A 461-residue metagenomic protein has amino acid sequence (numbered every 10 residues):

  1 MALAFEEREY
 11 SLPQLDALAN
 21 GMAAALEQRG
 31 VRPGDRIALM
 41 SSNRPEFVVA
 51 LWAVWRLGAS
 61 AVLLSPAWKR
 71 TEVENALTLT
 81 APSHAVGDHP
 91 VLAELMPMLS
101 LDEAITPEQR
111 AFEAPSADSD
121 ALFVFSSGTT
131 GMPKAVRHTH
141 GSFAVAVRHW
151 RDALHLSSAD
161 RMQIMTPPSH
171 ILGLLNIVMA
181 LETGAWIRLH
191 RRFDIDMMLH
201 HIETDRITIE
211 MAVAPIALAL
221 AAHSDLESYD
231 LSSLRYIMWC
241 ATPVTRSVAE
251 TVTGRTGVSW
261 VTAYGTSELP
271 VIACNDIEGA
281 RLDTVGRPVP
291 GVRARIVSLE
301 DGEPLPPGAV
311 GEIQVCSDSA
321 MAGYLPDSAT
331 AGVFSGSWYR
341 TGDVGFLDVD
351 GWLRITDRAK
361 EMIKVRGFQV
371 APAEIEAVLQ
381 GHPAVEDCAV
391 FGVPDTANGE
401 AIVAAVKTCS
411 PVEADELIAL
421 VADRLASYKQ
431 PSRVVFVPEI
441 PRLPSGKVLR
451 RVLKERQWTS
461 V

Functional and structural regions predicted by a protein language model:
M1, P13-A38, K69, E74 (+4 more regions): ANL superfamily AMP-binding
F5-Y10, A23-W68, Q369, T408: Conserved AMP-binding/adenylate-forming
S11-P13, A121-R148: Conserved AMP-binding A3 loop
W68, S317, A322-G323, V344-Q430 (+2 more regions): AMP-binding/adenylate-forming catalytic core of the ANL superfamily
E108-F125, M132, H155-R161: Conserved pre-ATP/AMP-binding loop-to-beta segment of ANL
A144-R161, S169-I209, H223: Conserved AMP-binding/adenylation subdomain of ANL enzymes
E182, I207-M211, A221-L282, R293: Gly/Ser/Thr-rich phosphate-binding loop
R287-G291, D301-V333, V370, V412: Conserved ATP/PPi-binding loop(s) of AMP-dependent carboxylate-activating enzymes
